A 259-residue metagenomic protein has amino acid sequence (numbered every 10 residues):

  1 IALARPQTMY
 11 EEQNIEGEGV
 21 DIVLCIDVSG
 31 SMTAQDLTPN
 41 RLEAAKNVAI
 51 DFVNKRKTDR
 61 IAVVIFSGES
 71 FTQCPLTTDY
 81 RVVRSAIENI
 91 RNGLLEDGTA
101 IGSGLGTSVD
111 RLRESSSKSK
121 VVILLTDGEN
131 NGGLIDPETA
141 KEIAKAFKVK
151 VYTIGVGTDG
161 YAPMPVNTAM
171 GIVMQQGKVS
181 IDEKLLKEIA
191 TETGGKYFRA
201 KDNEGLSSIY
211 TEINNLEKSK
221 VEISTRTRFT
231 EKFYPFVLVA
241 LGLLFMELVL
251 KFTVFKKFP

Functional and structural regions predicted by a protein language model:
I1-N14, S219-P259: C-terminal signal-anchor/stop-transfer transmembrane helix together with its immediate cytosolic, Lys/Arg-enriched
R5-K120, I135: Membrane-embedded segments
D21, A200-K232: Juxtamembrane amphipathic/hinge helix adjacent to a transmembrane helix
L24, V64, L124, K150-G155 (+1 more regions): Structural recognition of the beta-strand scaffold that forms the well-ordered cores of secreted hydrolase catalytic
G30-S31, G68-T72, L94, G128-N131 (+2 more regions): Solvent-exposed loop/turn segments at secondary-structure junctions within structured extracellular/periplasmic domains
D79-V82, A169-I172, N215-K218: Short, hinge-like loop/turn segments at secondary-structure boundaries
V83, S108, V151, A190 (+1 more regions): Residue-level signature of catalytic and energy-coupling elements of molecular machines, predominantly ATP/GTP-dependent
E96, V121, G128-E192: VWA/integrin I-like adhesion module and closely mimicked acidic/polar interface patches used
